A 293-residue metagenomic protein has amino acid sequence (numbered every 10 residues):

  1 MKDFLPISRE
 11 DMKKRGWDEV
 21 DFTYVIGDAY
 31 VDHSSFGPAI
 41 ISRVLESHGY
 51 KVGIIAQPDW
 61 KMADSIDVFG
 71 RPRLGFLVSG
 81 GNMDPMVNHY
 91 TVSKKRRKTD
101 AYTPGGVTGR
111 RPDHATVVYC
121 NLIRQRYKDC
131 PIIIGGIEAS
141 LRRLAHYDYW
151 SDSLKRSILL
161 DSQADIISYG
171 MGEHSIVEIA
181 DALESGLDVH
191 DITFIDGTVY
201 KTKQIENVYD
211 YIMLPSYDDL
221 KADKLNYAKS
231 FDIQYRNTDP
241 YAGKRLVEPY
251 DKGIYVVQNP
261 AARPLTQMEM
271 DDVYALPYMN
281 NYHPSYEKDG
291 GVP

Functional and structural regions predicted by a protein language model:
M1-E19, A29, D232-P293: N-terminal [4Fe-4S]-dependent radical SAM core
M1-P6, V25, R43, A63 (+1 more regions): Catalytic cores of nucleic-acid editing and processing enzymes, centered on the cytidine/adenosine deaminase
F22-V25, G75: Short, hydrophobic beta-strand segments
A29, G37, A56-D251, Q258-N259: Glycine-rich beta-alpha loop elements in corrinoid/cobalamin-binding modules across cobalamin-dependent enzymes
I40-V52: Short helix-loop-beta junction
